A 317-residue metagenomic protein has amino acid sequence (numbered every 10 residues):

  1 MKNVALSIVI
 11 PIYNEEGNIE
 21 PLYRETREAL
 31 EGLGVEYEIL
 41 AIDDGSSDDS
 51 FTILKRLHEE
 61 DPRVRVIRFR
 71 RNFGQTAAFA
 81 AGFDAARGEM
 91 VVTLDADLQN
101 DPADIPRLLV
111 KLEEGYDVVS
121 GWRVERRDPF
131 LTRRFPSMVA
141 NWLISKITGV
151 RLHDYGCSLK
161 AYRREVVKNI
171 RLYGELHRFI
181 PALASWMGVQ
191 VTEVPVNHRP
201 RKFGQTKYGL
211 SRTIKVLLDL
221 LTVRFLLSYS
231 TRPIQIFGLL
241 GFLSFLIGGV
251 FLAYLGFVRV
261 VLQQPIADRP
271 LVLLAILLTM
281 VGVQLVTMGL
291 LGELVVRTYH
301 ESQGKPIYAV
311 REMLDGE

Functional and structural regions predicted by a protein language model:
M1-A5, E175, F179-E317: Hydrophobic helical membrane-anchoring modules
M1-E28, V35: N-proximal low-complexity "stem/linker" segments adjacent to membrane-targeting elements
E15-N18, S46, D101: Donor nucleotide-sugar binding loop of glycosyltransferases
L30-V35, E59-R63: Short helix-capping segments at alpha-helix termini
V35-G45, I67-R68: Short beta-strand/loop segment that forms part of the nucleotide-sugar
D43-T52, L98-Q99: A conserved acidic beta->alpha catalytic loop
R56, R63-A85, M90, Q99-W186 (+2 more regions): Acceptor/aglycone-binding surface of glycosyltransferases and processive sugar-polymer synthases
